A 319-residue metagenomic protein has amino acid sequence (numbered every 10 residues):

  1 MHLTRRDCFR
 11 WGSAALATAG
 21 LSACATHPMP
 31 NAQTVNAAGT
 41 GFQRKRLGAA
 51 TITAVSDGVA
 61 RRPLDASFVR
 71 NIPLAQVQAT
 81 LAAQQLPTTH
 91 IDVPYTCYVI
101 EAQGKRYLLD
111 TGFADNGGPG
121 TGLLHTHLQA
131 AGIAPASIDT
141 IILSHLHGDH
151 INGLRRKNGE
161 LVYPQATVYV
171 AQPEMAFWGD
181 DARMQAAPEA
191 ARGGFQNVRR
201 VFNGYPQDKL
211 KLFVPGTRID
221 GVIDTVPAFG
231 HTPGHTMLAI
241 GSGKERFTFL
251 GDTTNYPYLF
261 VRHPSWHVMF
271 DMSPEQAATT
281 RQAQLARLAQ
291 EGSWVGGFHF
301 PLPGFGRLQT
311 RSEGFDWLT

Functional and structural regions predicted by a protein language model:
M1-H2, D7-P30: N-terminal export signals
L3-T4, G243-T319: Cap/insert and terminal regions of metallo-dependent hydrolase folds
A23-A54: C-terminal segment of N-terminal export signals and the immediately downstream linker at the start of the mature
F42-A131, M237-T254: Conserved beta-strand hairpin/beta-sheet module of binuclear metal-dependent hydrolase folds, prominently
A49, I100, D110, I138 (+6 more regions): Divalent metal-coordination and catalytic microenvironments
D57-G58, T111-F113, L146, P173-E174 (+3 more regions): Active-site metal-binding loops of divalent metal-dependent hydrolases
C97, P119-Y169: Active-site metal-binding motif and surrounding structural segment of the metallo-beta-lactamase
G122, Q129, I133, S137 (+3 more regions): Metallo-beta-lactamase
